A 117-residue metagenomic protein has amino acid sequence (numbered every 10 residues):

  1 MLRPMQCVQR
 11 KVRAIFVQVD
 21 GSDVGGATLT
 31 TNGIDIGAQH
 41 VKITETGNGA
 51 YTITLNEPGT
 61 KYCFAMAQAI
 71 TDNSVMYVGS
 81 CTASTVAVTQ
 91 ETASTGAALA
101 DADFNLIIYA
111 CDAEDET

Functional and structural regions predicted by a protein language model:
M1-P58, I70-N73, T85-T117: Extracellular receptor-binding modules and their adjoining Ser/Thr/Gly/Asp/Asn-rich linkers
T60-C81: Terminal beta-strand-rich extracellular "head" domains that mediate receptor/glycan or other ligand binding
